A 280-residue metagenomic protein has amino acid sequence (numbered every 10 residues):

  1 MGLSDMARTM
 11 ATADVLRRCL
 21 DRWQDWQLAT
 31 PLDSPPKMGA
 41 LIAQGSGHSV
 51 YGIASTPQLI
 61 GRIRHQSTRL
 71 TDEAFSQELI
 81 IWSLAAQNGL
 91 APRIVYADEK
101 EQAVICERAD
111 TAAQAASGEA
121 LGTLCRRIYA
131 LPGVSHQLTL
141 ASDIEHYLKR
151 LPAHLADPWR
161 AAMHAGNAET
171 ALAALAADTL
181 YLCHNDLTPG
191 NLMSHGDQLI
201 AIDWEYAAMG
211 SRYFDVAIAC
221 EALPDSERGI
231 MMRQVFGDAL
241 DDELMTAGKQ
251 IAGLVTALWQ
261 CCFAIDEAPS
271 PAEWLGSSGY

Functional and structural regions predicted by a protein language model:
G2-C19: Phosphate/pyrophosphate-binding loops and the adjoining catalytic core of nucleotide-dependent enzymes
V15-D33, G133-N185, H195, D241 (+1 more regions): An alpha-helical support segment within catalytic cores of ATP-dependent transferases
L32-L41: Conserved N-terminal boundary motif of the eukaryotic protein kinase catalytic domain
A40-G61, T170-F214: Active-site acidic catalytic loop and adjacent metal/ATP-binding pocket of ATP-dependent phosphoryl transfer enzymes
A40-T139: ATP-binding pocket architecture of kinase catalytic cores
Q66, T111, L199-I200, A207-M209 (+1 more regions): Activation segment
F75, L121, A161-A165, M245 (+2 more regions): Hydrophobic packing residues in well-ordered alpha-helices of helical domains and bundles
Y213-L240, Q250-P269, G276-S277: Active-site activation/catalytic loop segments of kinase-like enzymes and analogous catalytic loops in related
